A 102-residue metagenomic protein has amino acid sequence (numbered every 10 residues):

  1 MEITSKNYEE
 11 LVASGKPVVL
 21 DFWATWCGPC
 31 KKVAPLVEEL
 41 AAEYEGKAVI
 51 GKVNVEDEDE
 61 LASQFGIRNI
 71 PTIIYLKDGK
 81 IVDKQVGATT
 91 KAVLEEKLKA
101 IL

Functional and structural regions predicted by a protein language model:
M1-P17, D59: A short beta-strand-turn-helix
T4, W23, V49-G51: Conserved Rossmann-like nucleotide-binding pocket used by diverse enzymes that bind dinucleotide cofactors
G15-K16, W23-W26, N69: Short pre-active-site segment immediately N-terminal to redox-active cysteine/selenocysteine motifs in thiol-based
G15-P17, A34-V53: Conserved helix-turn-beta segment immediately C-terminal to the redox Cys motif in thioredoxin-like folds
V18, D59, F65-I74: Structural micro-motif
F22-L36: Conserved redox-active cysteine motifs that mediate thiol-disulfide chemistry, especially di-cysteine Cys-X(1-2)-Cys
E56: Adenine-nucleotide cofactor-binding loop residues
Y75-L102: Non-catalytic, surface beta->alpha helical segment in thiol-disulfide oxidoreductase systems
